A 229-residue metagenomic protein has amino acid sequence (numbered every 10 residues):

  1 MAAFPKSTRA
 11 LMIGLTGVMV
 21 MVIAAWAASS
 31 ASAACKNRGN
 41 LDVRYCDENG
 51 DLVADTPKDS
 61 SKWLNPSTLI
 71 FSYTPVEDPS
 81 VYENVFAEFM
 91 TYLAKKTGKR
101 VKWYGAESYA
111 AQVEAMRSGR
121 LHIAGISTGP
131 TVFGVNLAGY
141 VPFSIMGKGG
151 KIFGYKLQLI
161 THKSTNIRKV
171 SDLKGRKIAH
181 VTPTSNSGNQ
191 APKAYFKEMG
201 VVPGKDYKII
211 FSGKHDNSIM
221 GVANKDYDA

Functional and structural regions predicted by a protein language model:
A2-G14, A25-A111: N-terminal hydrophobic or amphipathic helices and topogenic motifs
M19-A24: Hydrophobic core
P66-T68, E88, G98, A111 (+4 more regions): Extracytoplasmic
F71-A94, G129, I152-D228: Bilobed "Venus flytrap"/periplasmic-binding protein-like clamshell domains and structurally analogous long
K102-G105, I123-G125, P142-S144, I160 (+3 more regions): Structural recognition of the beta-strand scaffold that forms the well-ordered cores of secreted hydrolase catalytic
A110-A124, L137, S171, H215-A229: Short helices/loops that flank or line small-molecule/ion binding pockets
G134-M146, P203: Ligand-binding "clamshell"
F143-G150, L157: Glycine/small-residue-rich loop that forms an oxyanion/phosphate-binding "nest" at active or ligand-binding sites
